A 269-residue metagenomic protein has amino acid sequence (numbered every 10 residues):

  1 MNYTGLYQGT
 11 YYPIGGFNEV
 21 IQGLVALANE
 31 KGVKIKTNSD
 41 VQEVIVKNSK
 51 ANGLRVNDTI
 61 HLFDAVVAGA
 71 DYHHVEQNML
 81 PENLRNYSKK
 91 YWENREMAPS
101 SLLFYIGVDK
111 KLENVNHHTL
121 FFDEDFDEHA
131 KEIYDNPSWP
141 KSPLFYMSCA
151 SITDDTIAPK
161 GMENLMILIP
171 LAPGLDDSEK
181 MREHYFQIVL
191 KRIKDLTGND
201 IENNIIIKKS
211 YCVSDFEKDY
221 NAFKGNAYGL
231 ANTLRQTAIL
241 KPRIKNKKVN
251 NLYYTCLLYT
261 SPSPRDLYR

Functional and structural regions predicted by a protein language model:
Y3-E43: Helical element adjacent to the flavin cofactor pocket in flavoenzyme catalytic cores
V41-A51, S210-D219: Beta-rich nucleic-acid/ligand-interaction surfaces
Q42-A158: Mid-domain catalytic core of redox enzymes that form a hydrophobic substrate pocket/lid adjacent to a catalytic redox
V67, I106, I167, I193 (+2 more regions): Hydrophobic, well-ordered secondary-structure elements that form the walls of internal hydrophobic environments
D109-E217: C-terminal segments that line or cap access tunnels to active or ligand-binding sites in enzymes and enzyme-associated
Y146, N199-L258: A glycine-rich dinucleotide-binding beta-alpha-beta segment and adjacent secondary-structure elements that constitute
Y259-R269: Single conserved hydrophobic/aromatic residue that forms the stacking wall/gate of nucleotide- or nucleobase-binding
